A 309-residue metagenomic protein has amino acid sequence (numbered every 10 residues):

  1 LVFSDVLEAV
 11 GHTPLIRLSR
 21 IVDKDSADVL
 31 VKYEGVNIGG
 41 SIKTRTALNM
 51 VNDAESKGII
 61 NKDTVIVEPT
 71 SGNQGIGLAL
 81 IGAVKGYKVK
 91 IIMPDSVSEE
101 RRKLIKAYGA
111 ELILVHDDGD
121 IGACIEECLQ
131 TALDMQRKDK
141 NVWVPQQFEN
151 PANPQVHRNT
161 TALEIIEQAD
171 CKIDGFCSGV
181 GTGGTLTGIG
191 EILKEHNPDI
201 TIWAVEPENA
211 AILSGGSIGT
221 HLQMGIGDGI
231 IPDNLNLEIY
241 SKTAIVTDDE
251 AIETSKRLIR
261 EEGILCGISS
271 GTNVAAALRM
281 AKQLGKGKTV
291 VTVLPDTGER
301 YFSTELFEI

Functional and structural regions predicted by a protein language model:
L1-I309: PLP-dependent amino-acid enzyme catalytic core
